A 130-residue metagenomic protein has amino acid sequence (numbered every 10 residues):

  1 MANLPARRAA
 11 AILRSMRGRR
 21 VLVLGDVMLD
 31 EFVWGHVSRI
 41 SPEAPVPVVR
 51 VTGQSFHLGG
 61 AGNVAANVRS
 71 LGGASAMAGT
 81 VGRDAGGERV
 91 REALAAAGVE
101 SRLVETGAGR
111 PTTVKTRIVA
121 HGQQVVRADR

Functional and structural regions predicted by a protein language model:
M1-S15: Short coil-to-helix leader/linker segments, especially the first N-terminal amphipathic alpha-helix with its helix
I12, R20, L24, L29-R130: Conserved N-terminal subdomain of the carbohydrate kinase-like
